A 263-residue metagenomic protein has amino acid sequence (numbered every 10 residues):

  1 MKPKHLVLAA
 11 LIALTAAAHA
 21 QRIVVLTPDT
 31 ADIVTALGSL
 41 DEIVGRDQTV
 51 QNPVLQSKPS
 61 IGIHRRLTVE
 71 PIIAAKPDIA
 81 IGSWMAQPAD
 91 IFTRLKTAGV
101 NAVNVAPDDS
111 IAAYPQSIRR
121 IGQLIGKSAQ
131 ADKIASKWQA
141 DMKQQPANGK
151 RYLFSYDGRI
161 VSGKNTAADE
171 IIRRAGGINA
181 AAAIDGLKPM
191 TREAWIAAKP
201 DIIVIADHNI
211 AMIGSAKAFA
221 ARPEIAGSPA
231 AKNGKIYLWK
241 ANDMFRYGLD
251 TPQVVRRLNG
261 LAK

Functional and structural regions predicted by a protein language model:
M1-V7: Bacterial N-terminal signal peptides that target proteins for export
L14-A20: Sec/Tat signal peptide C-region and signal peptidase I cleavage site
Q21-R22, L26, A112-Q123, D132 (+2 more regions): Structured C-terminal subdomain patch of bacterial secreted/periplasmic proteins
Q21-V34, S128-G177: Basic- and aromatic-lined ligand-binding clefts that recognize polyanionic substrates
R22-A75, I79-M85: A short, structured surface patch at a secondary-structure boundary
D47, N165-K188, D207, Y237: His/Asp/Glu-enriched short active-site or ligand-binding loop at hydrolase and phosphoryl-transfer sites
R66-G82, V100, R192-H208: Proline-aspartate-enriched helix->loop->beta-strand connector
D90, A106-R119, R151-A167, A211-G214: Extracytoplasmic ligand-binding site segments that recognize negatively charged/polar headgroups
